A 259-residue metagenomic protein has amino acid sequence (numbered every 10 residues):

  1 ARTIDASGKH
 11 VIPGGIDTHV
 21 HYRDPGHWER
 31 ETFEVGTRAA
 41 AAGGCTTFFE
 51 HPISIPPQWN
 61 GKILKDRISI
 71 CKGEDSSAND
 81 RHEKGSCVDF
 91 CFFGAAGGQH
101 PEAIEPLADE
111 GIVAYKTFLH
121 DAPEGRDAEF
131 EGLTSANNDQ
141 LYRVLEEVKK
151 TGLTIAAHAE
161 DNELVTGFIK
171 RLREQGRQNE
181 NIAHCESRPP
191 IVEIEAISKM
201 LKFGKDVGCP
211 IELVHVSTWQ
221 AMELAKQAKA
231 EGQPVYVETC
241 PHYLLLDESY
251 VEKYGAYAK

Functional and structural regions predicted by a protein language model:
A6-E74, G85: Metal-associated gating/positioning segment near the N- to mid-region
G14-V20, F48-E50, V88-G94, Y115-T117 (+3 more regions): Hydrophobic faces of well-ordered beta-strands that scaffold small-molecule active sites in alpha/beta enzyme cores
T18-E31, P52, V88-H100, F130-T134 (+1 more regions): Active-site mouth loops of central-metabolism enzymes
E29-T37, G98-L107, K199: Short, acidic/polar
G44-F49, G85-D89, F203-I211: Short, surface-exposed connector motifs at secondary-structure boundaries
S69-S77, H82-A95: A glycine-rich helix N-cap at a beta->alpha junction
E102-K259: Histidine/acidic residue-rich metal-binding segments in metalloenzymes
